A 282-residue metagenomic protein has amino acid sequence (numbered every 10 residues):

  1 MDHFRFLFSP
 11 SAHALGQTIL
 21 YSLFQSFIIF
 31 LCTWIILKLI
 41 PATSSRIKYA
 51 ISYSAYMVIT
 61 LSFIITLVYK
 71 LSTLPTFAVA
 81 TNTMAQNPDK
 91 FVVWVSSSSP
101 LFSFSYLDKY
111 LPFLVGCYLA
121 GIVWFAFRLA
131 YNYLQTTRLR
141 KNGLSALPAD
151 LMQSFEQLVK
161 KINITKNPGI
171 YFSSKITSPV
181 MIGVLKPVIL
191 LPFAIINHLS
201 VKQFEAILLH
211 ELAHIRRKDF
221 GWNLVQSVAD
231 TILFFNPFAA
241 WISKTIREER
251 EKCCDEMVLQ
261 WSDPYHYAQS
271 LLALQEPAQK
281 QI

Functional and structural regions predicted by a protein language model:
M1-D2, N82-F102: Low-complexity, acidic polar-rich segments
D2-N82, F102-I282: Membrane-embedded and juxtamembrane structural elements of multi-pass membrane proteins
